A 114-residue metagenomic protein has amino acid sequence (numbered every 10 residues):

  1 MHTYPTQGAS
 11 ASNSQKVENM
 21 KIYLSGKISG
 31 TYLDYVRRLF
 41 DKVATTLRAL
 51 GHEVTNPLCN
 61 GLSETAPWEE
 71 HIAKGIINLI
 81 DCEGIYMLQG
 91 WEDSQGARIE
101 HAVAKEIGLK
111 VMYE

Functional and structural regions predicted by a protein language model:
H2-E114: Conserved catalytic or regulatory cores that recognize and/or transform ribose-phosphate-containing ligands
